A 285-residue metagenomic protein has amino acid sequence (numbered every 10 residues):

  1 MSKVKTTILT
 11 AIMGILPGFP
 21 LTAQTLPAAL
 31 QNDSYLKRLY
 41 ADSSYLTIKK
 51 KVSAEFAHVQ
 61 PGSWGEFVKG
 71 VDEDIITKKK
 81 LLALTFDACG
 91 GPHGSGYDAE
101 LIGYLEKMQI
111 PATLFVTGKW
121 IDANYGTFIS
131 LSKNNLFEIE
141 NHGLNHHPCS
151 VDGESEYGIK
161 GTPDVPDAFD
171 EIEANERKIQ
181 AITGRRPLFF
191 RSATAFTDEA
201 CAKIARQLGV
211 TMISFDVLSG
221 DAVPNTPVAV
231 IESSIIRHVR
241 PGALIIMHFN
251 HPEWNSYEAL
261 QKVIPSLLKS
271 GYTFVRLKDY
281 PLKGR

Functional and structural regions predicted by a protein language model:
M1-A11: Bacterial N-terminal signal peptides that target proteins for export
T10-P20: Bacterial N-terminal signal peptides
L21-F86, G91-G96, V263, S270-R285: N-terminal pre-catalytic segment of deacetylase/amide-hydrolase enzymes
K80-L82, E106-V230, V239-F249: Metal-dependent polysaccharide deacetylase catalytic core of the NodB/CE4 family, i.e., the active-site-bearing domain
H93-G96, D122-A123, E199-A200, W254-N255: Residues that form or flank phosphate/diphosphate-binding pockets in enzymes that use nucleotide phosphates
Y97-E106: Histidine-anchored nucleotide/phosphate-binding helix
A99, P227-I231, A259-Q261: Charged helix-capping and loop-helix junction motifs
V239-K278: Catalytic grooves of carbohydrate-active enzymes
